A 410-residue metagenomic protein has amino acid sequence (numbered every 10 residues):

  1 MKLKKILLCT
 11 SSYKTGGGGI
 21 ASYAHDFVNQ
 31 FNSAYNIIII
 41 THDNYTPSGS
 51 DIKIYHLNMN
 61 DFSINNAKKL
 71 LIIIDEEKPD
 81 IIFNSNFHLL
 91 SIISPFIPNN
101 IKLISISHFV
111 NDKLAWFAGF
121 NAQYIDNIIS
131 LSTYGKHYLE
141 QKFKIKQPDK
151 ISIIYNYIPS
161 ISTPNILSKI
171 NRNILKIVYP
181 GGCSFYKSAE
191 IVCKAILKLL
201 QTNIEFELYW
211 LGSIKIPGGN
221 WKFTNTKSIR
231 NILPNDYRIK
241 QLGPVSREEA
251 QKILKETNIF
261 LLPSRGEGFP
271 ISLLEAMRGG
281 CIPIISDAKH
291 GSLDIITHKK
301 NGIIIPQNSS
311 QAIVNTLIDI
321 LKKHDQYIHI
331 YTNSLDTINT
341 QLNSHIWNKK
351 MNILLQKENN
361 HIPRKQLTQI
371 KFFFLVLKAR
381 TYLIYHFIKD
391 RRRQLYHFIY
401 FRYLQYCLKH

Functional and structural regions predicted by a protein language model:
L7-C9, I129, K169-K187, C193-I196 (+1 more regions): Conserved donor-binding/catalytic core segment of Leloir-type glycosyltransferases
N84-L90: Short His-centered aromatic/hydrophobic patch
K222-V245: Nucleotide-activated donor-binding/catalytic signature segment of Leloir-type glycosyltransferases, i.e., the conserved
P244-V245, K252-T257: Short alpha-helical donor nucleotide-sugar binding micro-motif in glycosyltransferases
R265: Aromatic "clamp/platform" in nucleotide-sugar-dependent glycosyltransferases that forms part of the donor/acceptor
I282-S286: Short hydrophobic beta-strand element within catalytic cores of glycosyltransferases and related nucleotide-activated
H298-K299, I303-S310, D319-H324: Conserved acidic donor-binding segment of nucleotide-sugar-dependent glycosyltransferases
D325-F374: A charged, aromatic-enriched C-terminal amphipathic alpha-helix characteristic of glycosyltransferases across folds
